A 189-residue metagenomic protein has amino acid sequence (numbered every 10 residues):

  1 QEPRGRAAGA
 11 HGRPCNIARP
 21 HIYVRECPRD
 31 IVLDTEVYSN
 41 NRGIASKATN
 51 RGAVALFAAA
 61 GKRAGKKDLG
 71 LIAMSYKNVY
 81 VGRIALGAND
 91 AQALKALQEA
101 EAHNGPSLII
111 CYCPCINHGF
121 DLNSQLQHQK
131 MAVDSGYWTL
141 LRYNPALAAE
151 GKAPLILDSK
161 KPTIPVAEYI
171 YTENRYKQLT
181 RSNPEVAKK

Functional and structural regions predicted by a protein language model:
Q1-I44, Y80-V81, G87-N104: Thiamine diphosphate
E2, K47-H103, Y171-Q178, P184: Conserved thiamine diphosphate
A18-R19, I44-A53, L122-A132: Short secondary-structure boundary/capping segments
V24-D30, T49-L56, L147-A149: Short, mixed-charge, low-aromatic patches
D34-V37, A60-A64, W138-P145: Short C-terminal domain-edge/linker segments immediately following a structured domain
G87, A93-V186: Glycine/aspartate-rich loop-and-adjacent alpha/beta segment that forms the canonical ThDP
